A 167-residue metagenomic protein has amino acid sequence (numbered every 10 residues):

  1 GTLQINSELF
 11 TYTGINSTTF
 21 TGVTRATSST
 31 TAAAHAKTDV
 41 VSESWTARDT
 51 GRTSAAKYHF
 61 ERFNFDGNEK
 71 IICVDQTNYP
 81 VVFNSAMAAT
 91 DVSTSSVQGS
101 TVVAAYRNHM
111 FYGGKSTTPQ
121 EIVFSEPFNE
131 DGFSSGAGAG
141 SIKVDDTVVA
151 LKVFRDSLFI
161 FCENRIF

Functional and structural regions predicted by a protein language model:
G1-T2, G99: Alpha-helix initiation/capping motif
T2-K57: Small/polar beta-strand repeat architecture
E43-F167: Recognizes the extracellular SEMA beta-propeller fold with strongest preference for semaphorin/plexin SEMA domains
